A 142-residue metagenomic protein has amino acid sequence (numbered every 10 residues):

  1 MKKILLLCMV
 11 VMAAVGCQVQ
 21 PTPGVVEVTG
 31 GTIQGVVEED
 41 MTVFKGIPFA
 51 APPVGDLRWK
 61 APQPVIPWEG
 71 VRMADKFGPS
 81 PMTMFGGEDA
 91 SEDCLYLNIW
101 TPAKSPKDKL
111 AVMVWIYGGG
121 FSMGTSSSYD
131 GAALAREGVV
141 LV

Functional and structural regions predicted by a protein language model:
I4-A13, E137: Sec-dependent N-terminal signal peptides
C17-V142: Non-catalytic accessory segments of hydrolases
